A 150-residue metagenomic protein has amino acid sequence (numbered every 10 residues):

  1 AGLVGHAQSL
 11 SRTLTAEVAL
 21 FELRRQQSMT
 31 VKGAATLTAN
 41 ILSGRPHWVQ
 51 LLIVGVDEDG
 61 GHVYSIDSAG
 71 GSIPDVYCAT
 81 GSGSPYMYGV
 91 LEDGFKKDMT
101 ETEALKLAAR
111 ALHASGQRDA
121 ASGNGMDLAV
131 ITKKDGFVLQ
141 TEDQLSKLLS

Functional and structural regions predicted by a protein language model:
A1-H47, I73, C78-L107, H113 (+3 more regions): Conserved short S/T/G-enriched processing/targeting/catalytic segments and their helical context
H47-C78: A mid-sequence, solvent-exposed acidic-amphipathic segment
